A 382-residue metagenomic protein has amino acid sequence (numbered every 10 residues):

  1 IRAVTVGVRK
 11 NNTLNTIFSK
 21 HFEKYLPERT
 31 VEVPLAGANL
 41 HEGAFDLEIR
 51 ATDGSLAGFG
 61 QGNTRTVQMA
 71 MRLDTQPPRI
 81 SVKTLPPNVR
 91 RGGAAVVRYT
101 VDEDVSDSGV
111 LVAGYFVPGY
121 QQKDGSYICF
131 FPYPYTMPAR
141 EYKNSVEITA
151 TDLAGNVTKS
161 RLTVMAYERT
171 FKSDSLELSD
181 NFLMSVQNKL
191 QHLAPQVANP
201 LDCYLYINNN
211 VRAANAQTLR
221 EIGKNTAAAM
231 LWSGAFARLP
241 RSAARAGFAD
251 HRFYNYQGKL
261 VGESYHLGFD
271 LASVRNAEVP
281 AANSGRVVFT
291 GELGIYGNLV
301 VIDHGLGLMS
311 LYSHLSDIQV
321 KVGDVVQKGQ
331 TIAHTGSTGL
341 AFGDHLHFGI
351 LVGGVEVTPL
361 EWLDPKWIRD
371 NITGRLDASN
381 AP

Functional and structural regions predicted by a protein language model:
I1, E42, A139, V211-R212 (+2 more regions): Solvent-exposed, acidic/flexible segments
I1-S126, F130-R140, V146-K172: Surface-exposed loop/turn and intrinsically disordered segments
K24-E28, T75, N156-Y256, N371-P382: Polar/charged, compositionally biased leader and regulatory segments
P27-R29, R79-R90, Y127, S179-Q191 (+2 more regions): Repeat-unit-sized solenoid/scaffold elements
A95, V146-E147, A194-Q196, P359-L363 (+1 more regions): A general structural signal for short secondary-structure boundary/capping elements
G109-V110, S173-E177, L360-W362: Short, charged, solvent-exposed linker or helix-capping segments at domain edges/interfaces that act as flexible hinges
G125-S126, Y135, A213-E221, F348: A short, terminal or domain-edge coil/loop segment
A235-P382: Catalytic cores of peptidoglycan-degrading enzymes
